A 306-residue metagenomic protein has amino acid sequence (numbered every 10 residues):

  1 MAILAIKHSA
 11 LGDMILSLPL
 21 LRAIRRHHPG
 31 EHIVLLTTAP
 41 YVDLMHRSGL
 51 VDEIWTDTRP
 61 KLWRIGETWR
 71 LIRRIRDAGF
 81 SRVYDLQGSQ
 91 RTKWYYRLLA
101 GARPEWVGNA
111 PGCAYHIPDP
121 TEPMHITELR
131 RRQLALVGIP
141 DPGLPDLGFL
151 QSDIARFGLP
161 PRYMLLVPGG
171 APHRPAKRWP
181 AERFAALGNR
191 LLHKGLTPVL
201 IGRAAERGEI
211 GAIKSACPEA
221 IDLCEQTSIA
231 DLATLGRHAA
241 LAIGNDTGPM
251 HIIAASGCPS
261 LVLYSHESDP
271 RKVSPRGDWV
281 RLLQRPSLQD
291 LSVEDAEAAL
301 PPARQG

Functional and structural regions predicted by a protein language model:
M1-G306: Catalytic machinery of carbohydrate-active enzymes, primarily nucleotide-sugar-dependent glycosyltransferases
